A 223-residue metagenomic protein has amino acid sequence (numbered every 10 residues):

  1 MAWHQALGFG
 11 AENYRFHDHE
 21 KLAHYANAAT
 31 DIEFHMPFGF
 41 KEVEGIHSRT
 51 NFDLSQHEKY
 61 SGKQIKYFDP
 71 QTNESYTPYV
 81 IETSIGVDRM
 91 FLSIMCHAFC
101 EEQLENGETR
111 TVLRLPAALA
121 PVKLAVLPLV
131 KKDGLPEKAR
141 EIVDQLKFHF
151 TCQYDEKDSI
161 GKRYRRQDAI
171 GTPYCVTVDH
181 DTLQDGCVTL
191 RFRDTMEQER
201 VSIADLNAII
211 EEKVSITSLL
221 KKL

Functional and structural regions predicted by a protein language model:
M1-L223: NTP/phosphate- and nucleic-acid-binding module
